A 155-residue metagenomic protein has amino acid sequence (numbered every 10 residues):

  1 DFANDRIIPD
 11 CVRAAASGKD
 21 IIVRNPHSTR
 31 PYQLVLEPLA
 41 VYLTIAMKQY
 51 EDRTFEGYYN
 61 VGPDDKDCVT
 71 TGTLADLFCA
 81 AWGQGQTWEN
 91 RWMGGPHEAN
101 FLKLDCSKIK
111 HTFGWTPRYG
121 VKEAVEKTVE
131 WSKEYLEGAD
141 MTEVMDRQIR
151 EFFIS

Functional and structural regions predicted by a protein language model:
D1-M47, L74-A81: NAD(P)-dependent short-chain dehydrogenase/reductase
F2-R6, R30-L36, K66-V69, H97 (+2 more regions): Residue-level signal for the nucleotide or nucleotide-sugar donor/cofactor binding architecture
D20-R24, R30, Y42, E51-K66 (+2 more regions): A recurrent short beta-strand within the Rossmann-like NAD(P)-dependent oxidoreductase core
V35, G57-Y58, G94-T116, E137: Conserved C-terminal active-site "lid" loop/helix of NAD(P)H-dependent oxidoreductases that clamps the redox cofactor
P38-Y42, V61, T71-L74, I109 (+1 more regions): Non-catalytic, hydrophobic alpha-helical segments
A46-Y50, W82, S132-L136: Short, hydrophobic alpha-helical segments
E56-N60, G72-A75, G83-F101, V144-E151: C-terminal "lid/loop" region of Rossmann-like NAD(P)-dependent oxidoreductases
V121-S155: Amphipathic terminal alpha-helices
